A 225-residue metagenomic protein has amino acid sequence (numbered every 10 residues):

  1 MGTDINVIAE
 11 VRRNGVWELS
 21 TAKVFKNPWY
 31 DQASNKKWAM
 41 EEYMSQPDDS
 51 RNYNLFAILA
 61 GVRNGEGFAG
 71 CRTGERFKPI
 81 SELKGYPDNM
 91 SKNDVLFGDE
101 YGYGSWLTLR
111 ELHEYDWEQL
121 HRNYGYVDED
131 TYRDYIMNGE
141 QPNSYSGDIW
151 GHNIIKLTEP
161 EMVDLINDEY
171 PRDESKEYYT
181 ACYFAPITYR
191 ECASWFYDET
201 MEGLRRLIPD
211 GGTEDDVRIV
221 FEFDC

Functional and structural regions predicted by a protein language model:
M1-T213, D224-C225: Acidic (Asp/Glu-rich) sequence patches and key acidic residues that form negatively charged surfaces used
E214-V220: Short A/G/S/P-biased low-complexity tracts
